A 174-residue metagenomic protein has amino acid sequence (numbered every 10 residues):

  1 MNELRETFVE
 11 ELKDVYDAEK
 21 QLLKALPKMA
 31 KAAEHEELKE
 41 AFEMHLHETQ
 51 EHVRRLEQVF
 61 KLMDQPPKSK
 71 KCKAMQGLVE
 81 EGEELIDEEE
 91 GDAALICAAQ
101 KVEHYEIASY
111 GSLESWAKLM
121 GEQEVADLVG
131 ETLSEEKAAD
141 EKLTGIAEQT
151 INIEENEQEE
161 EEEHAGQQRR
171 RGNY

Functional and structural regions predicted by a protein language model:
M1-Y174: Amphipathic alpha-helical hairpins
